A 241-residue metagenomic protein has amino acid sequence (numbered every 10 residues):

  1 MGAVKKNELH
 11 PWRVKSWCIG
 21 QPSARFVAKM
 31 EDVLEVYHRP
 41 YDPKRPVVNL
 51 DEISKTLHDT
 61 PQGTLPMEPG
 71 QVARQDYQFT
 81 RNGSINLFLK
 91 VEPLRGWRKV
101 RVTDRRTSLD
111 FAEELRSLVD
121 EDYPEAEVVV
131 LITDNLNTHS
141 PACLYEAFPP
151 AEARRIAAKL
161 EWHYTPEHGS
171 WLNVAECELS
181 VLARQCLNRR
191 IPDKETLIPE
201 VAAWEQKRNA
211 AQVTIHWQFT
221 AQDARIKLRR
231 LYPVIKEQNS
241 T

Functional and structural regions predicted by a protein language model:
M1-R81, N239-T241: Charge-mixed, compositionally biased segments that are often intrinsically disordered regulatory tracts
N49-D51, K90, G96, L115 (+6 more regions): Mobile genetic element proteins and their domesticated derivatives, centered on retroelements and DNA transposons
H58-T60, S140-E146: A short acidic (Asp/Glu
T60-P61, T196-T241: C-terminal domain-tail junction helix/linker
E68-E127: Electropositive, glycine- and tryptophan-enriched low-complexity nucleic-acid-binding patches
R74-F79, E152-V174, I191: RNase H-like polynucleotidyl transferase catalytic core
A126-S140: Acidic/histidine-rich, metal-coordinating catalytic segments
E167, A175-K194, K207-A211: Active-site proximal helix-loop segment of RNase H-like, two-metal nucleases, encompassing DDE(D)
